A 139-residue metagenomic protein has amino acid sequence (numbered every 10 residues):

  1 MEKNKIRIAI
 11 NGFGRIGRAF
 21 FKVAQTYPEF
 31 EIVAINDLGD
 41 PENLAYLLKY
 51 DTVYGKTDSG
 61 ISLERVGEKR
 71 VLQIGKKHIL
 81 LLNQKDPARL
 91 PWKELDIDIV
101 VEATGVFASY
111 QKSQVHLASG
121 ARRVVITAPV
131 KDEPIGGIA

Functional and structural regions predicted by a protein language model:
E2-A139: N-terminal Rossmann-like NAD(P) cofactor-binding subdomain of oxidoreductases, focused on the glycine-rich
